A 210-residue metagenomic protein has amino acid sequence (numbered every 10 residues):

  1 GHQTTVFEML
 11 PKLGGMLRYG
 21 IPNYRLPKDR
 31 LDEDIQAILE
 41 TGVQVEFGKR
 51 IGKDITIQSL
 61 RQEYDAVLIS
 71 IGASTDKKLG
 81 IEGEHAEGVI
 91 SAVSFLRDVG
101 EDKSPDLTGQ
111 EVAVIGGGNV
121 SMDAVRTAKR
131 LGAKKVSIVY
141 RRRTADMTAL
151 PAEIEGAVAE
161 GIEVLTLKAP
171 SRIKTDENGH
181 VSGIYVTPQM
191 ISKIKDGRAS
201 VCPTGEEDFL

Functional and structural regions predicted by a protein language model:
G1-F7, E46-T56, R61, T75-K77 (+2 more regions): Rossmann-like dinucleotide/flavin-binding elements
V6, L10-T41, V45, V125-R172: Rossmann-like dinucleotide-binding cores of NAD(P)H-dependent redox enzymes
P22-L26, Y64, H85-E87, E153-G156 (+2 more regions): Short, hinge-like loop/turn segments at secondary-structure boundaries
P22-Y24, Q44-R50, K195-C202: Short, flexible loop segments at the rims of nucleotide/cofactor-binding pockets, characterized by
D32-I81, R172-Y185, M190-K193: Feature captures the FAD/FMN-dependent oxidoreductase FAD-binding
G42, Y64, A86, G109-Q110 (+2 more regions): Short, well-ordered alpha-helix to beta-strand connector turns
S59-A66, T108, E207-L210: Core beta-strand elements of the Rossmann-like FAD/NAD(P) dinucleotide-binding domain in flavoenzyme oxidoreductases
V67, A73-L96, L131, T187-L210: Glycine-rich beta-alpha-beta "Rossmann" dinucleotide-binding loop(s) and their flanking helix/strand
